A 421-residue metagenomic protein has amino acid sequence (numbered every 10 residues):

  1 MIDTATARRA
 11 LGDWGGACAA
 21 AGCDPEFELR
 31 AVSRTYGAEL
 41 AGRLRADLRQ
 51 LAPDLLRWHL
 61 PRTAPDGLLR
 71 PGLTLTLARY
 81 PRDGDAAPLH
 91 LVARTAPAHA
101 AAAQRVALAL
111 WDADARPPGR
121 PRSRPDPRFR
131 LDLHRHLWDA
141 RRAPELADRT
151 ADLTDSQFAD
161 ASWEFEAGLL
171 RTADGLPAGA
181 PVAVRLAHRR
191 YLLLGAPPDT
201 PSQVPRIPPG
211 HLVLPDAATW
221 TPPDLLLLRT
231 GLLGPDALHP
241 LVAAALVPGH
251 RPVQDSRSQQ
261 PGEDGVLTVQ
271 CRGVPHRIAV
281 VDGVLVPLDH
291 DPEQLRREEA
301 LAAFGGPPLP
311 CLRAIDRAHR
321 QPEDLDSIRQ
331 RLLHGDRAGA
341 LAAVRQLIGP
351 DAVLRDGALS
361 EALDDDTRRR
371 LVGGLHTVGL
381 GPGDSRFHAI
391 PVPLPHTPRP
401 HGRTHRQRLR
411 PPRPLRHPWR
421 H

Functional and structural regions predicted by a protein language model:
M1-E166, T172-G175, L347-I348, V353-R420: N-terminal membrane-targeting/anchoring modules of bacterial envelope and secretion proteins
P71-R116, V184-A187, L192-L194, L212 (+1 more regions): N-terminal accessory interaction module
W138-G168, L176-P181, R185-L241: Long, charge-rich C-terminal accessory regions
A196-H421: C-terminal structured domains
